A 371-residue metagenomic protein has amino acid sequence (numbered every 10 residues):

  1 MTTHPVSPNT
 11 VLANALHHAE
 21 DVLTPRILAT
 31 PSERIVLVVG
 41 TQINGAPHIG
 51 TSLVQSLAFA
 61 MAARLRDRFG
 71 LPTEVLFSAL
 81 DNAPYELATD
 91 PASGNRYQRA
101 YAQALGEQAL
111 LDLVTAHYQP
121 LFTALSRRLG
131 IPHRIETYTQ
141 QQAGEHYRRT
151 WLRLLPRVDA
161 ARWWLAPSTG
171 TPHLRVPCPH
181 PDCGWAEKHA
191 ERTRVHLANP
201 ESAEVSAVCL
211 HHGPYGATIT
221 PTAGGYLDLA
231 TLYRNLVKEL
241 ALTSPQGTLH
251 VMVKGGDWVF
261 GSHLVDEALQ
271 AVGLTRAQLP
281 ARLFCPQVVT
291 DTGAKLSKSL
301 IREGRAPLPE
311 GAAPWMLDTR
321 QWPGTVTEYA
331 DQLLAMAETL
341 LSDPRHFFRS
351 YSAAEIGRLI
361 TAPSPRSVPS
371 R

Functional and structural regions predicted by a protein language model:
T2-A161, S206, Y233, V237 (+2 more regions): N-terminal Rossmann-like or analogous alpha/beta NTP/dinucleotide-binding catalytic cores that position adenine
D67-L71, G106-E107, A166-T169, P314-R320: Short C-terminal domain-edge/linker segments immediately following a structured domain
I131-A312, P365: Active-site cores that bind ATP or allylic diphosphates and position pyrophosphate for catalysis
S299-S342: A hydrophobic, small-residue-rich beta->alpha segment in the mid-to-C-terminal subdomain of diverse proteins
